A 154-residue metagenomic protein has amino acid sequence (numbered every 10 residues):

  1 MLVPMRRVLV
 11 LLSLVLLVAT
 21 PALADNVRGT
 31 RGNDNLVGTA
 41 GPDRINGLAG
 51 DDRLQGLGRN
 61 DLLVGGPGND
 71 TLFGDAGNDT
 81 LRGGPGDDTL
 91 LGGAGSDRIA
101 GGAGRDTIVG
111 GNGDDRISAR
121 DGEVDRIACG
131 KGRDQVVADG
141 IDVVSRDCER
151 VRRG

Functional and structural regions predicted by a protein language model:
M1-V8: Positively charged n-region of N-terminal signal peptides that target proteins for export
V10-V18: Bacterial N-terminal signal peptides
T20-N26: Sec/Tat signal peptide C-region and signal peptidase I cleavage site
G29-G32, G38, G47, Q55-G58 (+9 more regions): Glycine-centered beta-turn/loop sites at beta-strand termini
N33, P42, D51, N60 (+8 more regions): Consensus positions within tandem repeat domains that build extended binding/scaffold surfaces
A119-G154: Leucine-rich solenoid repeat scaffolds
